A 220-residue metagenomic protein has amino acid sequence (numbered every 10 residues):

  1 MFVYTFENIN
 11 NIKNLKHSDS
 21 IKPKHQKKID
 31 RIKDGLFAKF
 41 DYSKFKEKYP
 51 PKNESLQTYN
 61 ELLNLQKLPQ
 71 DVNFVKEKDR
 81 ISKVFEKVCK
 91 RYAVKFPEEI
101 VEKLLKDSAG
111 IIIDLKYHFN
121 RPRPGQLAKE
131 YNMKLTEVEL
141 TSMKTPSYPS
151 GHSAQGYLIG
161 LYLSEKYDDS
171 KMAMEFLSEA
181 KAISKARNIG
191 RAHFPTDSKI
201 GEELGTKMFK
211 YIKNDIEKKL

Functional and structural regions predicted by a protein language model:
M1-E7: Classical Sec-dependent N-terminal signal peptides that target proteins to the secretory pathway
N8-G190, Y211, I216: Hydrophobic alpha-helical bundle signature of multipass membrane enzymes
L127, I159-G160, S198, E203-G205: Short hydrophobic alpha-helical segments that form membrane-spanning helices or hydrophobic packing faces of helical
N188-R191, P195-K199: Predominantly the C-terminal beta-signal and adjacent terminal strand-loop region of outer-membrane beta-barrel
K199-L220: C-terminal domain-closing interface element
